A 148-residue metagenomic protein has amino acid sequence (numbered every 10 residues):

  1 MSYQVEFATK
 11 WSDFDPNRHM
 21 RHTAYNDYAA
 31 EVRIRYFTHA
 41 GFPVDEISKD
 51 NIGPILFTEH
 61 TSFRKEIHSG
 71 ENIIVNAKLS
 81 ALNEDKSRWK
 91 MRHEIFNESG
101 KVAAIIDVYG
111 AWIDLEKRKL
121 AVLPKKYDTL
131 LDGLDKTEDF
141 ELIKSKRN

Functional and structural regions predicted by a protein language model:
M1-T58, D114-N148: Hot-dog-fold acyl-thioester-processing enzymes
Y3, I55-F57, I73-V75, W89 (+1 more regions): Hydrophobic core residues within well-ordered beta-strands of beta-rich domains
A8, D107-V108: C-terminal edge beta-strand
W11, R92-E94, G110: Generic short beta-strand
A29, H93, I106: Conserved GNAT-family N-acetyltransferase fold
H60-E98: Hydrophobic beta-sheet segments that form the core/acyl-binding groove of ACP/CoA-dependent acyl-chain-processing
G100-V102: Residue-level signal for glycine
